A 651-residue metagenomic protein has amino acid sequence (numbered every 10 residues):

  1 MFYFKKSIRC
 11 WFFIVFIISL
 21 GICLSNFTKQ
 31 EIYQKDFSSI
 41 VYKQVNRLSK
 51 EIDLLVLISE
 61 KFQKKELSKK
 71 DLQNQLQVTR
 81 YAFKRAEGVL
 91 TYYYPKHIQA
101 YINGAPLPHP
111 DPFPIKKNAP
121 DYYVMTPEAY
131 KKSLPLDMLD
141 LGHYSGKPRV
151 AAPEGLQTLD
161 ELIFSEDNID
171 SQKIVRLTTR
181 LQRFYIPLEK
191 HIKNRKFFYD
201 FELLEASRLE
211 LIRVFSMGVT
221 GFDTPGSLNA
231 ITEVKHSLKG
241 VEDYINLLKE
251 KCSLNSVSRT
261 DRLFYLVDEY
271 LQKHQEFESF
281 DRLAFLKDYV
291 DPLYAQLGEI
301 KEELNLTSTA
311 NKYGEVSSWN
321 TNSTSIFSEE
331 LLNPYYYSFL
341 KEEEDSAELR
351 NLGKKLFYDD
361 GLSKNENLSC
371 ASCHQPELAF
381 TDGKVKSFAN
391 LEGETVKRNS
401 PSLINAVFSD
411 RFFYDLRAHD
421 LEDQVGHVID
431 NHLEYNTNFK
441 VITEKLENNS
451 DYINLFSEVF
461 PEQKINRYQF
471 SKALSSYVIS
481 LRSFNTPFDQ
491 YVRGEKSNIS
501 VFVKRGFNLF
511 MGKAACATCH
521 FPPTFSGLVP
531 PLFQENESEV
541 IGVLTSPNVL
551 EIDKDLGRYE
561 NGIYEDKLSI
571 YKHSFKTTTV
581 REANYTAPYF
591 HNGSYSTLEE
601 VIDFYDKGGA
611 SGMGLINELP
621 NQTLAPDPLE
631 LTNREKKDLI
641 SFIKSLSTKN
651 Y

Functional and structural regions predicted by a protein language model:
M1-K6: N-terminal secretory signal peptides that target proteins for export/translocation
R9-F12, I22-I32, V267-L349, K445-K504 (+4 more regions): Post-cleavage N-terminal segment of exported redox proteins
Q30-L331: Mature extracytoplasmic or organellar-lumen-exposed domains after removal of signal/transit peptides
D53, L57-E60, Q77-T91, P95 (+22 more regions): Sec-exported extracytoplasmic/periplasmic mature domains
A100-F197, F201-E202, K355, D359-S363 (+3 more regions): Extracytoplasmic redox metalloprotein regions
I102-N103, H109, F113-K116, S317-H427 (+3 more regions): Short glycine/threonine-rich turn/loop motifs
L247-N255, F413, H432-Y435, I453-N454 (+4 more regions): Substrate-binding/catalytic groove segments of enzymes that remodel or degrade extracellular structural polymers
E582, S594-K649: Extracellular low-complexity, Gly/Ser/Thr-rich intrinsically disordered linkers and protease-sensitive activation/hinge
